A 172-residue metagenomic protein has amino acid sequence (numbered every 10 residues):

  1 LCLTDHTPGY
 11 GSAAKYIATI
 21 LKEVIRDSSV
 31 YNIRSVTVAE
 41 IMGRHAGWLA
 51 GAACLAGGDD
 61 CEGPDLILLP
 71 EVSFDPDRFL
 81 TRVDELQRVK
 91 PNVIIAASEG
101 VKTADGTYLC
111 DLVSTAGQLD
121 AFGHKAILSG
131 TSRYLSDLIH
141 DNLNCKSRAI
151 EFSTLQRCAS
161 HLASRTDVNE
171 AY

Functional and structural regions predicted by a protein language model:
L1-H6, C158-H161: Glycine-rich, charge-decorated loop segments at or immediately adjacent to ligand/cofactor-binding or catalytic sites
P8-F152: Accessory alpha-helical/coil subdomains and C-terminal extensions that flank or cap enzyme catalytic cores
H140-Y172: C-terminal active-site/capping subdomain that shapes the small-molecule cofactor and substrate pocket of enzyme
